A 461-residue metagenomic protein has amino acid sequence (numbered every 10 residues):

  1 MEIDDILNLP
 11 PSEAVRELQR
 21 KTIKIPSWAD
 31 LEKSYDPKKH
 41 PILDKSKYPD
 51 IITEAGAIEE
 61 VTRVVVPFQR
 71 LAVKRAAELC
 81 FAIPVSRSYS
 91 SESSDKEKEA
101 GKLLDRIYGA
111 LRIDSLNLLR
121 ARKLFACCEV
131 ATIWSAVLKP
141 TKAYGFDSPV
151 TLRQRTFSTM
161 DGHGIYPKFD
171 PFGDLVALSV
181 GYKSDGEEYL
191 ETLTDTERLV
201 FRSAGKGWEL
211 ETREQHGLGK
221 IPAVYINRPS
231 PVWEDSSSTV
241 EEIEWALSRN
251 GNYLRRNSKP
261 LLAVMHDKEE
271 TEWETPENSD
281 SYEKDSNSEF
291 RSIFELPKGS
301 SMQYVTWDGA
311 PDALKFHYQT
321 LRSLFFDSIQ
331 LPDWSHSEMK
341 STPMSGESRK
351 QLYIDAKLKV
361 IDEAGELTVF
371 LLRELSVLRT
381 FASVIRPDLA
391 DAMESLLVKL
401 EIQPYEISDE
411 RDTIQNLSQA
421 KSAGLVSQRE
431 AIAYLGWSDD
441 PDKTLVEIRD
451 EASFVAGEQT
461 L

Functional and structural regions predicted by a protein language model:
M1-Q154, L461: Extended, helix-rich architectural segments
N8-I23, A29-K33, K45, K96 (+5 more regions): Charge-rich, acidic-biased intrinsically disordered regions
V15, K315, W334-S337, Q428-E430 (+1 more regions): Extended hydrophobic-aromatic, low-complexity segments
E92-E97, F290-D412, F454-A456: Surface-exposed loop-to-helix/strand elements on domain peripheries
L118-A121, F125-C127, A131-S230: Extended, regular secondary-structure scaffolds
W208-Q351, D388: Extended, charged amphipathic alpha-helical segments
Q403-A433, S453-G457: Periodic self-assembly scaffolds
E430, L435-L461: Long, highly charged low-complexity segments enriched in Glu/Asp and Lys/Arg with interspersed Ser/Thr
